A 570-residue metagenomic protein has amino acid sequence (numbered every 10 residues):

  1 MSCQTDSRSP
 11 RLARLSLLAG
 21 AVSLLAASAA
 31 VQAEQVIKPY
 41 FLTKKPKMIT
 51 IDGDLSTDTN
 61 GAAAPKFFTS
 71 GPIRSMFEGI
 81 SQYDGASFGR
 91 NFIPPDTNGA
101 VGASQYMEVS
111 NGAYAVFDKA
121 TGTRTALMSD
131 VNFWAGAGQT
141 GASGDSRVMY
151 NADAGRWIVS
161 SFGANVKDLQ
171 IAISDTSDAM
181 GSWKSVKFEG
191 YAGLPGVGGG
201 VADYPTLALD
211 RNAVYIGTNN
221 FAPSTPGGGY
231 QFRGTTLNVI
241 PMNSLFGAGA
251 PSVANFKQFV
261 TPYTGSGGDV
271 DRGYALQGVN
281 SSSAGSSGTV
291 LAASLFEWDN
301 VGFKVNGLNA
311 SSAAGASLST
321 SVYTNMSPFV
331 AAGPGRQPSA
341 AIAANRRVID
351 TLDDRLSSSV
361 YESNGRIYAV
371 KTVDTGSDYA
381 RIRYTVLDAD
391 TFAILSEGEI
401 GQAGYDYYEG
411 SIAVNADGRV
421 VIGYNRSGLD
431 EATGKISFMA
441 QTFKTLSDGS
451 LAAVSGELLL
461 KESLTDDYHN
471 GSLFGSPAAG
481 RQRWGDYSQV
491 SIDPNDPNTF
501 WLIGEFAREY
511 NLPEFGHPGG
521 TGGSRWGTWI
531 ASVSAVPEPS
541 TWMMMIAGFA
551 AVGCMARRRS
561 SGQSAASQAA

Functional and structural regions predicted by a protein language model:
S2, M545-I546, A556: Position-driven detector of the extreme protein N-terminus
S2-V31: Gram-negative bacterial Sec-dependent N-terminal signal peptides
Q4, P539-S540, Q568: Intrinsically disordered, low-complexity proline-rich regions
E34-A535: C-terminal PAP-associated
L207, F549-G553: Hydrophobic transmembrane alpha-helices of multi-pass, membrane-embedded glycosylation machinery
V533-F549: Short, threonine-centered small-residue motifs that mark membrane-proximal processing/anchoring sites and TM-junction
G553-A570: C-terminal membrane-anchoring or membrane-association module
